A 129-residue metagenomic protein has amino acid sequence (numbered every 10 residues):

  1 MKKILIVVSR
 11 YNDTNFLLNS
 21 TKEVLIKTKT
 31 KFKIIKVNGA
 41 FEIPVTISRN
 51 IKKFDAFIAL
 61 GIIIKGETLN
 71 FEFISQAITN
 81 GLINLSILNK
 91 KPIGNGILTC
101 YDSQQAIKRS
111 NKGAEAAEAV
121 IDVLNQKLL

Functional and structural regions predicted by a protein language model:
M1-I34: Glycine-rich phosphate/diphosphate-binding loop of Rossmann-like nucleotide-binding domains
R10-Y11, V37, I62-I63, L98-Y101: Short, ordered loop/turn segments at secondary-structure junctions
K22-K53: Active-site rim loops that border cofactor/substrate pockets in soluble metabolic enzymes
V24-T28, N50, G81-N89, V123-K127: Change "in soluble alpha/beta enzymes" to "in soluble alpha/beta proteins
V45-L82: Glycine-rich phosphate-binding loop
E72-T99: Short, acidic/small-residue loops that bind anionic groups at enzyme active sites
C100-G113: Phosphate-binding/catalytic loops
K112-L129: A charged, well-structured terminal subsegment
